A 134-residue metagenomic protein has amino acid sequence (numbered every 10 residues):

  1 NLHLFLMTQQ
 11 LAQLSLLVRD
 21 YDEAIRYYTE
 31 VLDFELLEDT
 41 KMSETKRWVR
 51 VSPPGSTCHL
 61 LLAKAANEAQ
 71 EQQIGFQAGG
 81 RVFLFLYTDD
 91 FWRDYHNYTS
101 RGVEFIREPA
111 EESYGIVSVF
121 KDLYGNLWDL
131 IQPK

Functional and structural regions predicted by a protein language model:
L6-Q13, E35-Y87, Y95-L123, I131-K134: Vicinal oxygen chelate
V18-Y21, M42-E44: Conserved beta-strand-loop-alpha-helix junction that forms the acyl-donor binding cleft
D20-Y21, D89-F91: Helix N-cap motif at beta-to-alpha junctions
A24-T29, Y98, G125: Conserved active-site tyrosine of GNAT-family acetyltransferases
